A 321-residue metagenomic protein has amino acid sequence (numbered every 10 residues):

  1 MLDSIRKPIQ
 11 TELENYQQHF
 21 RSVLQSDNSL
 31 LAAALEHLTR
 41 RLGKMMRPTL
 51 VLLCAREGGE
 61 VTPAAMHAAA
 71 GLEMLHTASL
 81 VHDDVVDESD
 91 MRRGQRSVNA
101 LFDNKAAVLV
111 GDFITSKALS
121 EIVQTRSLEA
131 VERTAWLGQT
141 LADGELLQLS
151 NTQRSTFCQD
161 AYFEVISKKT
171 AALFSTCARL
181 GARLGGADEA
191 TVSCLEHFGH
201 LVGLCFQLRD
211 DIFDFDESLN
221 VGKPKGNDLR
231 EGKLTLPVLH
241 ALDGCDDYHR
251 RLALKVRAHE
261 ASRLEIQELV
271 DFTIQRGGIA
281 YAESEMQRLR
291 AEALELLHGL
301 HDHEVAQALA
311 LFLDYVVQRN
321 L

Functional and structural regions predicted by a protein language model:
M1-L321: All-alpha prenyltransferase/terpene-synthase fold signal
